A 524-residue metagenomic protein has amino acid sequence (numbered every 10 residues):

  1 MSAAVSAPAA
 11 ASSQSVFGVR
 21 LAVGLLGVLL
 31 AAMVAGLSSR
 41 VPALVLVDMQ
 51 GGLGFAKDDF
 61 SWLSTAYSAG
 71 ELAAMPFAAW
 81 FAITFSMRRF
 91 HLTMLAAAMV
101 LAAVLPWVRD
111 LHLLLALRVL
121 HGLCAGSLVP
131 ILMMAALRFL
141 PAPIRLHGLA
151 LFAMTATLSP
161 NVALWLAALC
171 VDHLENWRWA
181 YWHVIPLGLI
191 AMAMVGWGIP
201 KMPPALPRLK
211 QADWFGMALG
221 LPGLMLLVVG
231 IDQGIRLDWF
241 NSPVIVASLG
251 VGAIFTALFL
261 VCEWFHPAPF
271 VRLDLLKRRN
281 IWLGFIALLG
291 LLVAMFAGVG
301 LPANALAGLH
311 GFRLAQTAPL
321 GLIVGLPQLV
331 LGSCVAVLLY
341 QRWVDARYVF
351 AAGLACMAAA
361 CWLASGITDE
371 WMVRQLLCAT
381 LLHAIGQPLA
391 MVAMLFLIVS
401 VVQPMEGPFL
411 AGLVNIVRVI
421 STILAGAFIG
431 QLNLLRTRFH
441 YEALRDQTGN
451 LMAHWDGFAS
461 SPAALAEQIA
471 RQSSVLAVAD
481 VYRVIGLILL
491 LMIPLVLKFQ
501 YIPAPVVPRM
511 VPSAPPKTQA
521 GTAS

Functional and structural regions predicted by a protein language model:
M1-L37, G51: Cytosolic juxtamembrane N-terminal segment immediately preceding the first transmembrane helix of multi-pass
L21-S38, P42-V47, K57, L63-A66 (+6 more regions): 12-transmembrane solute porter fold
A32, L95, M99-A102, L117-R118 (+5 more regions): A generic transmembrane-helix signature of 12-TM secondary carrier transporters
F60, F90, G148, W179-H183 (+5 more regions): Alpha-helical transmembrane segments of multi-pass secondary-active solute transporters
S68, M75-G216: Helix-loop-helix hairpins in multi-pass membrane proteins, especially solute transporters
L72-A73, A103, N161, L221 (+3 more regions): Hydrophobic/small/kink-forming positions within alpha-helical transmembrane segments of polytopic membrane proteins
A168-I286, A294: Hydrophobic transmembrane-helix bundles of small-molecule transporters
V401, L413-S524: Hydrophobic transmembrane architecture of multi-pass small-molecule transporters
